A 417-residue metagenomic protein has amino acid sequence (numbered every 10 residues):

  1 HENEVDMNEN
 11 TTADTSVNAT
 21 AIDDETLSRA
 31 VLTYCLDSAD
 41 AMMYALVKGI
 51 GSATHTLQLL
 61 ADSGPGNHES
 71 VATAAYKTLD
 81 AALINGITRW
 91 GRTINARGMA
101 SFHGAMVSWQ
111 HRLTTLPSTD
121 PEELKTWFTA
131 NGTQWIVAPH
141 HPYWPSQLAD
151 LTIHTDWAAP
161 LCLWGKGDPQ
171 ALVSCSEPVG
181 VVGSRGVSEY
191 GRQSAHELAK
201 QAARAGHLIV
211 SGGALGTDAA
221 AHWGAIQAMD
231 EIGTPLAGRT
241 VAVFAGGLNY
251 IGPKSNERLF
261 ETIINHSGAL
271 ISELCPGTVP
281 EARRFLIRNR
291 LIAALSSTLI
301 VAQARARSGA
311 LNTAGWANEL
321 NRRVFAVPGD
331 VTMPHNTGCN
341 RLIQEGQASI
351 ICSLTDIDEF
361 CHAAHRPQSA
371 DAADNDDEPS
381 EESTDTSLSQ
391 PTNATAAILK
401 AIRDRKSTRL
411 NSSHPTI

Functional and structural regions predicted by a protein language model:
H1-H141: Short, small/acidic-rich helices and loops at N termini and domain boundaries of DNA replication/processing enzymes
E2-R29, Y34-D37, T115, E122 (+3 more regions): Glycine-biased, small-residue-rich flexible motifs in mid-sequence functional cores and linkers
